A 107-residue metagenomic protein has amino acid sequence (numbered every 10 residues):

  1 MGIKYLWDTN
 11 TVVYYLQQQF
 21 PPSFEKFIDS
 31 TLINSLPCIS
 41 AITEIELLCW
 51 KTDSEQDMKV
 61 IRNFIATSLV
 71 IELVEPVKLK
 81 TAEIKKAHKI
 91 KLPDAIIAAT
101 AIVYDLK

Functional and structural regions predicted by a protein language model:
M1-I39, C49-R62: Short, well-structured N-terminal submotif of metal-dependent ribonuclease cores
I3, I33-L36, A66-L69, V103-K107: Short active-site oxyanion
D8-T9, L47, T81, A101: Generic structural signal for small/hydrophobic residues in well-ordered secondary structure, especially within
T11, T43-E46, V77: Short, well-ordered alpha-helical scaffold segment located in the soluble/lumenal catalytic or ligand-binding core
L16-Q17, T52, A66, K86 (+1 more regions): A generic structural signal for secondary-structure junctions that act as hinges or helix/strand caps at the edges
L69-K107: Active-site neighborhoods of divalent-metal-dependent phosphate/nucleic-acid chemistry enzymes
